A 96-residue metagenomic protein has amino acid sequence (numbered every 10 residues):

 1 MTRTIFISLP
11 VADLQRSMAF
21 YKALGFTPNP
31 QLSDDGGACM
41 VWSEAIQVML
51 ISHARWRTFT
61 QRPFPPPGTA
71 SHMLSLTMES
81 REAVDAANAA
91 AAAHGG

Functional and structural regions predicted by a protein language model:
M1-F6, T27-G96: Vicinal oxygen chelate
P10-L14: Conserved beta-strand-loop-alpha-helix junction that forms the acyl-donor binding cleft
Q15-R16, A86: Alpha-helical macromolecular-interaction surfaces
S17-Y21, A91: Conserved active-site tyrosine of GNAT-family acetyltransferases
L24: Residues lining the SAM
